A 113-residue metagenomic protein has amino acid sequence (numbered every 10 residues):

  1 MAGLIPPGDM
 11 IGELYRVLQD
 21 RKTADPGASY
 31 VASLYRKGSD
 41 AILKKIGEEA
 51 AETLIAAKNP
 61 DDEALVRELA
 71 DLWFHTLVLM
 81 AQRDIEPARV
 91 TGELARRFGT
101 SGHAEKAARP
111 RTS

Functional and structural regions predicted by a protein language model:
M1-L69, W73-S113: Flexible "arm" and connector segments at domain edges
